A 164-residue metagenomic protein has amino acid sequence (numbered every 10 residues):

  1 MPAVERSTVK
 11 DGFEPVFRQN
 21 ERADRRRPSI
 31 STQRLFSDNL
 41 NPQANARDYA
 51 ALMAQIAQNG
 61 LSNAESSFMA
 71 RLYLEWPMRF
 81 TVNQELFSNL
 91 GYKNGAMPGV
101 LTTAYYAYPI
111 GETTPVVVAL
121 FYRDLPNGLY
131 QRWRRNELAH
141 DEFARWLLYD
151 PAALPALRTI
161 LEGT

Functional and structural regions predicted by a protein language model:
M1-A3: Low-complexity, serine/threonine/proline-enriched polar segments
E5-S7, G12-T164: Structured C-terminal helix/loop/strand segments within mature extracytoplasmic catalytic/sensor domains
